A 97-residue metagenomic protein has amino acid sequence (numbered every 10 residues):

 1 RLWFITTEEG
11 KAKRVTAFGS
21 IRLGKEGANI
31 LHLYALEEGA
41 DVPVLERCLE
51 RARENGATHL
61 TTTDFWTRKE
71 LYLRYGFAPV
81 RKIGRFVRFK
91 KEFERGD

Functional and structural regions predicted by a protein language model:
R1-A17: Conserved beta-hairpin
R1-W3, A28-L31, R85-F89: Short beta-strand micro-motifs in enzyme catalytic cores
I5, I21-L23, A35: GNAT/GCN5-related N-acetyltransferase fold signature
A12-R22, G27-N29: Conserved beta-strand in the GNAT
I30-A40: A short, internal acetyl-CoA/4′-phosphopantetheine-binding micro-motif in the GNAT/acyltransferase core
A35, L60-L73, R85-F86: Conserved beta-strand-loop-alpha-helix junction that forms the acyl-donor binding cleft
P43-H59: Conserved acyl-CoA
T63, A78-E92: Conserved catalytic-core motifs of GNAT/GCN5-like acyltransferases
